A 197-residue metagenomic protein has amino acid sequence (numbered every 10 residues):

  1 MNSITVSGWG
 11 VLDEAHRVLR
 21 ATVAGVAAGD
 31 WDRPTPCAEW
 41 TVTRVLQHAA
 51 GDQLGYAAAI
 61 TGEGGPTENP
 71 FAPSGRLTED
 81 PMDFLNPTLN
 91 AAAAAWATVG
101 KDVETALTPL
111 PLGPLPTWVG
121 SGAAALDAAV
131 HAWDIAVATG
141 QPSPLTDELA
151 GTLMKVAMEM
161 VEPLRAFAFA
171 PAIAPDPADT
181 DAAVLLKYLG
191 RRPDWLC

Functional and structural regions predicted by a protein language model:
N2-V18, G25-A38, G55-C197: Structured surface interface patches that mediate subunit assembly and partner/cofactor docking
V45: Extended, alpha-helix-rich binding/interface surfaces that flank or overlap catalytic cores and mediate recognition
H48-A49: Glycine-rich loop at the start of a catalytic domain that most often binds anionic cofactors/ligands
